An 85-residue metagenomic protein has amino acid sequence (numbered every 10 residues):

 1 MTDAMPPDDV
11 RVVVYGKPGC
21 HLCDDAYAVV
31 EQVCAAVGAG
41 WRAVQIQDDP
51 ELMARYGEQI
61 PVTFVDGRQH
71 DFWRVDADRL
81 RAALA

Functional and structural regions predicted by a protein language model:
D3-Q32: Local sequence-structure signature of Cys/Sec-based thiol-disulfide redox active-site neighborhoods
D24-Y27, M53, A77: Conserved strand-to-helix beginnings and helix N-cap segments that scaffold or border functional pockets
A39-P50: Thiol-based oxidoreductase modules, predominantly thioredoxin-like and allied folds used for disulfide exchange
D48-V62: Short Fe-S-cluster ligation motifs
P61-Q69: A short, hydrophobic beta-strand/beta-hairpin element that forms part of a small beta-sheet core
L80-A85: Thiol-/selenol-based redox modules, centered on thioredoxin-like and closely related oxidoreductase domains
